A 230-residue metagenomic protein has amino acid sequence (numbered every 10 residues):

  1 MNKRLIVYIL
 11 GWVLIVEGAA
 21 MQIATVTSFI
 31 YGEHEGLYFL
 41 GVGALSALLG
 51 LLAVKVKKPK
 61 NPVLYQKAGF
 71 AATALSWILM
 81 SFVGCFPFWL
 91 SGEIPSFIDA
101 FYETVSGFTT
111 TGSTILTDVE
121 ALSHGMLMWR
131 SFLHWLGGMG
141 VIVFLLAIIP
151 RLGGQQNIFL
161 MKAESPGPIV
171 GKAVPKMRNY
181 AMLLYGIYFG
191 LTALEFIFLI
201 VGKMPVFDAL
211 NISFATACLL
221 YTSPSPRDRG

Functional and structural regions predicted by a protein language model:
M1-D99: N-terminal alpha-helical transmembrane segments of multi-pass membrane transport and channel/translocase proteins
M1-R4, K60, L64, S165-N179: Cytosolic juxtamembrane amphipathic/interface segments immediately preceding and feeding into a transmembrane helix
G11, A20, V83-G137, I200-S223: P-loop potassium selectivity filter motif centered on the GYG triad
I15, L75, L79-V83, V141 (+1 more regions): Hydrophobic alpha-helical transmembrane segments of multipass membrane transporters and ion channels, focusing on
L133-G154: Transmembrane alpha-helical segments in integral membrane proteins
Q155-K176, S213-Y221: Juxtamembrane inter-helical linkers in multi-pass membrane proteins
K176-D208, F214: Long, contiguous internal "core" modules enriched in hydrophobic/ aromatic residues
P224-G230: Single conserved hydrophobic/aromatic residue that forms the stacking wall/gate of nucleotide- or nucleobase-binding
